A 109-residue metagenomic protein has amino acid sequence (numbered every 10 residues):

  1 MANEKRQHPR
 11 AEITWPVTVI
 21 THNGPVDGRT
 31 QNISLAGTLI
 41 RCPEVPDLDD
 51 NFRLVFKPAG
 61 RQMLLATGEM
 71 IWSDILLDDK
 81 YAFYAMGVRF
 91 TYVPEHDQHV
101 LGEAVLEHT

Functional and structural regions predicted by a protein language model:
M1-L35, G102-T109: N-terminal helix initiation/capping motif
N3, I13, D78-T109: C-terminal output/interaction extensions
A11, P46-L48: Short, well-ordered loop/turn sites that connect or cap secondary structure elements
I13, V26, F52, L64-A66 (+1 more regions): Hydrophobic core residues within well-ordered beta-strands of beta-rich domains
W15-V19, D49-L64: Short conserved beta-strand and strand-loop elements enriched in small hydrophobics with frequent Asp/Gly
H22, L35, S73-D79, E95: Short, conserved beta-turn/loop elements at beta-strand boundaries and strand-helix junctions
T30, G68-M70: Conserved hydrophobic positions within beta-strands
C42-E44, T91: A structural micro-motif recognizing beta-strand termini and the immediately following turn/loop segments
